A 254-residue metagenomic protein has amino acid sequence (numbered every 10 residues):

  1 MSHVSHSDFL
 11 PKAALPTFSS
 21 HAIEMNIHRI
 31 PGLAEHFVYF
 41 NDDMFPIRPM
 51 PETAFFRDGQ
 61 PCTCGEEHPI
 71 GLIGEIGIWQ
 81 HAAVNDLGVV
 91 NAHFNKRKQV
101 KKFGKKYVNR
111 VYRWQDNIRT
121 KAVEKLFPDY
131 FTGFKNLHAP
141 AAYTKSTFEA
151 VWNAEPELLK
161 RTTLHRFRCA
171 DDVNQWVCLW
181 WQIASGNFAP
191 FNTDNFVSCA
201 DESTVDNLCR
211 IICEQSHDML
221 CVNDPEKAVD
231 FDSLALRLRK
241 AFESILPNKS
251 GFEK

Functional and structural regions predicted by a protein language model:
M1-E35: Active-site-proximal specificity loops/subdomain of glycosyltransferases
P11-K12, F45-P49, A54-R57, A122 (+1 more regions): Short catalytic/ligand-binding loop motif for oxyanion handling, primarily in non-cytosolic enzymes, centered on
A14, A142-K254: Long, low-complexity C-terminal extensions of enzymes
L15-S19, E35, R57, P61-Q80 (+1 more regions): Aromatic-rich, lipid-facing transmembrane alpha helices and their immediate juxtamembrane interface loops in integral
P16-S20, I30, W79-Q80, R166-N174: Aromatic-acidic/polar surface patches that form glycan- and anion
I27-E66: GT-A fold catalytic core of metal-dependent nucleotide-sugar glycosyltransferases, centered on the diacidic
C62-T163: Long, charge-rich alpha-helical interaction segments
